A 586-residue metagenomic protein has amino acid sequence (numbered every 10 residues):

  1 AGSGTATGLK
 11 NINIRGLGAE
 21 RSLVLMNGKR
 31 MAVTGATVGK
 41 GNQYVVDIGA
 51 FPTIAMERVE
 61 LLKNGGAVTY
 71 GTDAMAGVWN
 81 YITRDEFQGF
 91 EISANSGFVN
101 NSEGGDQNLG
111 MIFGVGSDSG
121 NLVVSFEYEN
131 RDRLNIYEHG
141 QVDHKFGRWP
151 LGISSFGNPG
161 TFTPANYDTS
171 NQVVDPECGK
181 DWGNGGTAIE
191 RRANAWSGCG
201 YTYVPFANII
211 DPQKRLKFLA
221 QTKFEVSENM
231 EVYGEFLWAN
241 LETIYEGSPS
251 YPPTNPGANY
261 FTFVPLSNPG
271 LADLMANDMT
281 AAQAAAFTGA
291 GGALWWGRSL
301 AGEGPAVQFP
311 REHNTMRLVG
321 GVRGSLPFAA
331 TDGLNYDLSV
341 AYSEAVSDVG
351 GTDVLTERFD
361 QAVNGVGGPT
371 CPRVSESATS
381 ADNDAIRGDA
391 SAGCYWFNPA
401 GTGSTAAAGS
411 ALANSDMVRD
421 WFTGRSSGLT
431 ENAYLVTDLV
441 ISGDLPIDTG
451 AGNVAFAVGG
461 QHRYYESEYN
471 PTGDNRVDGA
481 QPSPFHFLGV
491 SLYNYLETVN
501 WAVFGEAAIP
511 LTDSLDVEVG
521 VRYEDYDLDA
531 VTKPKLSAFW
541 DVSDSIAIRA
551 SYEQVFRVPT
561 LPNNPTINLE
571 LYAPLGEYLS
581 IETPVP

Functional and structural regions predicted by a protein language model:
G2, I12, K29-K63: Short acidic/polar hinge/loop motifs at secondary-structure boundaries that mediate gating or recognition
K10, G77, Q88, Q107-M111 (+6 more regions): Hydrophobic, lipid-facing positions within transmembrane beta-strands of outer-membrane proteins
K10-N13, V46-G49, D73-A94, L109: N-terminal periplasmic accessory domains that precede and gate Gram-negative outer-membrane beta-barrel machines
A19, T53, R84, S117-D118 (+6 more regions): Outer-membrane beta-barrel channels and translocator barrels
V59, W79-Y81, I92, V124 (+1 more regions): Non-catalytic regulatory/gating segments with a bias toward low-complexity or hydrophobic composition
E60, G66, F87-V115, Y201-D211: Short strand-turn segments of transmembrane beta-barrel domains in outer membranes, especially the first one or two
I92-F98, L109-M111, F126-Y128, G234-N240 (+6 more regions): Transmembrane beta-barrel strands of outer-membrane/channel proteins
D132-L134, E138-G147, P176, K180-Q213 (+3 more regions): Surface-exposed, low-complexity loop segments enriched in small/polar and acidic residues
